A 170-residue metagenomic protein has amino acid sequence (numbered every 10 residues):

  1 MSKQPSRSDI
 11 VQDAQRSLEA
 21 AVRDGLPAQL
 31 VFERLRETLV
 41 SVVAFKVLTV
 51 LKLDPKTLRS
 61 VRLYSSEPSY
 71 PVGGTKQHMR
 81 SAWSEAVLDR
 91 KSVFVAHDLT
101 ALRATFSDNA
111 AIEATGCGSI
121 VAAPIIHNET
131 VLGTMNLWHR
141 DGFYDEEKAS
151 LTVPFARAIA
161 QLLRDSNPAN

Functional and structural regions predicted by a protein language model:
M1-L26: Signal-transmission linkers at sensory-effector interfaces
S2-P5, W138-N170: Juxtadomain coupling helices with adjacent low-complexity linkers
E37-V40, K46-D54: Short, hydrophobic-rich beta-strand element in sensory/regulatory alpha-beta domains
V50-P71: GAF sensory/regulatory domain recognition with acknowledged cross-activation on helical regulatory dimers
S69-R103: Regulatory sensory and allosteric helical modules in signal-transduction proteins and certain transcription factors
T100-G116: Signal-transducing coupling segments at domain and membrane junctions
S119-I126: A short, aliphatic-rich beta-strand micro-motif
